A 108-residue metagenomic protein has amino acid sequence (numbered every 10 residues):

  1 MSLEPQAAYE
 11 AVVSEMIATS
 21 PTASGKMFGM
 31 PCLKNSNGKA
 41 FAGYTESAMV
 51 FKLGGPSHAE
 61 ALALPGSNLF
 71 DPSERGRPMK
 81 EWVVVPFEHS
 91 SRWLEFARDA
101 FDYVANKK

Functional and structural regions predicted by a protein language model:
M1-K108: Charge-dense, helix-prone N-terminal extensions
